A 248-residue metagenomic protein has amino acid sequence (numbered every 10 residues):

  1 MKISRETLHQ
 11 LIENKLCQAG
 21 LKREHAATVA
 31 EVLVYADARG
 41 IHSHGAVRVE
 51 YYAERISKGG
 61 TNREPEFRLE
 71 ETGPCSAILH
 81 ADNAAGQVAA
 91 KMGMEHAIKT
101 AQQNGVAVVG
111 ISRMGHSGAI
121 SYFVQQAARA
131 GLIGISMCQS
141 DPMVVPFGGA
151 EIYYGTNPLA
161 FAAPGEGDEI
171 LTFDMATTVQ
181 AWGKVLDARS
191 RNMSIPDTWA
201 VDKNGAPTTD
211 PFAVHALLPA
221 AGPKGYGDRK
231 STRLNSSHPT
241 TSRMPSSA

Functional and structural regions predicted by a protein language model:
M1-A19: Generic N-terminal amphipathic, Lys/Arg-enriched alpha-helix
M1-S4, L21-G45, T61-T72: N-terminal glycine-rich anion-binding loops that anchor highly charged ligand groups
G45-I98: Active-site cofactor/substrate anionic-group-binding motifs, chiefly glycine- and Lys/Arg-rich phosphate-binding loops
I78-E166: A generic, well-ordered mixed alpha/beta core segment in the N-terminal half of proteins
V144-P211: Phosphate/diphosphate-binding glycine-rich loops and adjacent basic-rich segments that engage nucleotide
H215-R233: Internal helical hairpin/lid segments
K230-S237, A248: Conserved small/polar residues in nucleotide/adenosyl-binding loops
